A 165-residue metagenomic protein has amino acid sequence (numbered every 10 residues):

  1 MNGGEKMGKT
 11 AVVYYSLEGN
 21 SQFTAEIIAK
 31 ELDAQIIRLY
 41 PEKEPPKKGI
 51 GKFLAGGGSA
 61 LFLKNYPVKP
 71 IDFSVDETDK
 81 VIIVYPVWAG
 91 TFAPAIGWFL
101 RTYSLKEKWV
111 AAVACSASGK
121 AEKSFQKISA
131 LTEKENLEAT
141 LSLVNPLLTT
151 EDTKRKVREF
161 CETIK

Functional and structural regions predicted by a protein language model:
M1-I83, G90-F92, G97, R101 (+1 more regions): N-terminal beta1-alpha1-beta2 submodule of the flavodoxin-like/Rossmannoid cofactor-binding fold
R38, A112, A139-S142: Structural signal for conserved beta-strand scaffold positions within catalytic alpha/beta enzyme cores
P45-G49, E122-K123, L147-T150: Short, charged, surface-exposed secondary-structure boundary motifs
V75-D76, R101-K108, T132-E133: Short, conserved loop/helix-junction motifs that constitute active-site signature segments in enzyme catalytic cores
I83-V84, A112: Redox-cofactor binding/interface segments in oxidoreductases and associated redox assembly factors
A114-G119: Short beta-alpha junction loops
K123-T132: Short, aromatic/basic amphipathic alpha-helical patches
N136-K165: Glycine-rich phosphate/pyrophosphate-binding loop and the adjoining helix
